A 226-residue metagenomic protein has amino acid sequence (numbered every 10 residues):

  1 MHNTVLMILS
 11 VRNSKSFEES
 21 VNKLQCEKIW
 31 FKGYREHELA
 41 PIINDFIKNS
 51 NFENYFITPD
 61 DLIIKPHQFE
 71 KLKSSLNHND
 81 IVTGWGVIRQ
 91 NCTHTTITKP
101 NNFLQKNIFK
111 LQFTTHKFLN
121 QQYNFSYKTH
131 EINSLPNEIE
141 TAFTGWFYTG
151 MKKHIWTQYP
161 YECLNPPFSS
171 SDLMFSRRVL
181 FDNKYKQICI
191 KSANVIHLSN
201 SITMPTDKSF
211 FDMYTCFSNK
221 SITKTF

Functional and structural regions predicted by a protein language model:
M1-G33: N-proximal low-complexity "stem/linker" segments adjacent to membrane-targeting elements
Y34-S50: Glycine-rich, basic loop-to-helix element that forms the pyrophosphate-binding segment of sugar-nucleotide handling
A40-N44, L62, F69, F143-Y148 (+1 more regions): Conserved glycosyltransferase catalytic-site signature
S50-E53, H78: Active-site acidic short loop of glycosyltransferases
E53-I63: Short beta-strand-to-loop acidic/aromatic patch adjacent to the donor-nucleotide binding site
N54, I81, Q187: Short, Asp-centered acidic motifs that coordinate Mg2+ and/or phosphate in catalytic or ligand-binding sites
E70-C163: Conserved catalytic core of nucleotide-sugar-dependent glycosyltransferases
F143-G145, H154, Y159-F226: C-terminal catalytic/acceptor-binding lobe
